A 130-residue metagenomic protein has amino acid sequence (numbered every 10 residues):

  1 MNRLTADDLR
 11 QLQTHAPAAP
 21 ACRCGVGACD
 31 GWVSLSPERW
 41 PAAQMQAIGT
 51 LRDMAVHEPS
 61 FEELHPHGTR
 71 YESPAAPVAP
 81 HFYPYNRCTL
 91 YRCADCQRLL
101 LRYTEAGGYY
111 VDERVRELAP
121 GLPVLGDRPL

Functional and structural regions predicted by a protein language model:
M1-A6, T50-V78, V124-L125: Short, charged low-complexity linear segments at domain edges
T5-H15, A76-P84: Short, intrinsically disordered, charge-biased short linear motifs at domain edges
H15-P20, N86-T89: Short metal-coordination and nucleic-acid-contact micro-motifs, chiefly zinc-binding Cys/His arrays
A21-V26, C93-C96: Short cysteine-rich clusters marking metal-coordination/redox-active sites
C29-W32, S36, L100-Y103: Cys/His-rich zinc-coordinating "finger/knuckle" motifs
P37-T50, A106-E117: Short cysteine/histidine-rich metal-coordination sites, predominantly Zn2+-binding motifs
A76-L130: Short, compact, well-ordered microdomains
